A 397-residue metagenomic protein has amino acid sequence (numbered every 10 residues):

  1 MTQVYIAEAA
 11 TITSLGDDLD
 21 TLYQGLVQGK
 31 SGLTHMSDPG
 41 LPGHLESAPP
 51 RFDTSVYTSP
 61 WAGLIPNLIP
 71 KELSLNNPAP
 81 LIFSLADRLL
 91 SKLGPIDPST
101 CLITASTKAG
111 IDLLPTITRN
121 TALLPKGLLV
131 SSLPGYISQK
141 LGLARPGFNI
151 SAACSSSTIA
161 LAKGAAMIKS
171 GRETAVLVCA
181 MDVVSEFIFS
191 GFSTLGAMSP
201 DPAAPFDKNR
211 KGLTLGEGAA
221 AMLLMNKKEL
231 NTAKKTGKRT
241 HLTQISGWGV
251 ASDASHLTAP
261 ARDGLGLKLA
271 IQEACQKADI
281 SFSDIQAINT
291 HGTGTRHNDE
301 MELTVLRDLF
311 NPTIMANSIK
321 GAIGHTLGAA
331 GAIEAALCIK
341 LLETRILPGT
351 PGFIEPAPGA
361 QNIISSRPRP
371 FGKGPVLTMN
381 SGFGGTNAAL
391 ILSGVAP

Functional and structural regions predicted by a protein language model:
M1-A7, G374-P375, N387, G394-V395: Extreme N-terminal starter segment of soluble prokaryotic enzymes
T2-T13, L19-D20, Q24-D38, G43-E46 (+4 more regions): Condensing-enzyme catalytic core mediating Claisen C-C bond formation in acyl metabolism
E8, L26, A86, L102 (+11 more regions): Conserved small-residue
H35-P80, S106-K163, R172, I188-S190 (+4 more regions): Conserved catalytic cysteine-centered active-site region of acyl-thioester-dependent Claisen-condensing enzymes
L81-P95, A160, A270-A278, L309 (+2 more regions): Stable alpha-helical structural segments in soluble proteins, enriched in small hydrophobic residues
I103-S106, S151, V176-D182, L224 (+2 more regions): Short beta-strand segments
L141, F148-A180, L215-G237, T326-L347 (+2 more regions): Active-site-proximal alpha-helical scaffold in enzymes
R172-T194, S199-A203, R210, W248-R262 (+2 more regions): Acyl-CoA/ACP chain-elongation machinery
